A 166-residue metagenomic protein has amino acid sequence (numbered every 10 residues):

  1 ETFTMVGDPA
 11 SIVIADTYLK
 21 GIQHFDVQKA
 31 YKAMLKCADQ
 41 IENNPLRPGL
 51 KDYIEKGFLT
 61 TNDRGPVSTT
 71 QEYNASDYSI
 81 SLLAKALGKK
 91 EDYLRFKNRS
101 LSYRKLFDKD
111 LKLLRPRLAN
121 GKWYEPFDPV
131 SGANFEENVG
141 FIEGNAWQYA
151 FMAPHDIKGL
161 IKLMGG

Functional and structural regions predicted by a protein language model:
E1-A84, K97, Y149-K162: Aromatic-rich carbohydrate-recognition surfaces in CAZymes
S81, K85-G166: Catalytic cores of carbohydrate-active enzymes
